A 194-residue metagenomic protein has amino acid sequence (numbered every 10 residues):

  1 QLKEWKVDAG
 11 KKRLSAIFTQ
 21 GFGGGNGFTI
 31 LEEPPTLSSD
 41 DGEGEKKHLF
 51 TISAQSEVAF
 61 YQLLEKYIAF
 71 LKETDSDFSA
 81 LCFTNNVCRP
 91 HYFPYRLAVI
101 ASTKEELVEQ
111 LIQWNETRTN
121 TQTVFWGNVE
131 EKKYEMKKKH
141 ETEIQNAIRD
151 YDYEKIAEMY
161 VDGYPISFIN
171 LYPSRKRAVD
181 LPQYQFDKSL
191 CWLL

Functional and structural regions predicted by a protein language model:
Q1-A16, Y172: Active-site-adjacent elements of ketosynthase-type condensing enzymes
L2, L14-D162, D187-L190: Flexible catalytic loop/linker elements that gate and position reactive groups at enzyme active sites
N170-L171, W192: Short loop/turn and capping residues at structural boundaries
L171-L181: Short acidic, Pro/Gly- and aromatic-enriched capping/linker segments at domain boundaries
V179-W192: Structured, non-catalytic alpha/beta "coupling" segments that mediate domain-domain communication and provide generic
